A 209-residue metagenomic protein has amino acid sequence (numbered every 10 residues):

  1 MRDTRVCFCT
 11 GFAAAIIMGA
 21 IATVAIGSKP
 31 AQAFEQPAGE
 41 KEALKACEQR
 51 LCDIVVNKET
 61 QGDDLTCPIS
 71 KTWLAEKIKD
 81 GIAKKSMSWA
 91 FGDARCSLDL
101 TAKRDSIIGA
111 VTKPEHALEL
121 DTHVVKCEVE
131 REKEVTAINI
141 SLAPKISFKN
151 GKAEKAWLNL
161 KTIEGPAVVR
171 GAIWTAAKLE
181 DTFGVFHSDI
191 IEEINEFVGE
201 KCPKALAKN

Functional and structural regions predicted by a protein language model:
M1-M18: Bacterial N-terminal signal peptides that target proteins for export
F8, F12, F34, F91 (+3 more regions): Phenylalanine-focused residue identity feature
M18-P30: C-terminal segment of classical bacterial N-terminal signal peptides
A31-P37, N209: Compositionally biased, proline/threonine/alanine/serine-rich low-complexity intrinsically disordered stretches
E35-D64, T72-A177: Hydrophobic membrane/lipid-contacting segments
A176-N209: C-terminal partner/receptor-binding element of secreted or periplasmic proteins
